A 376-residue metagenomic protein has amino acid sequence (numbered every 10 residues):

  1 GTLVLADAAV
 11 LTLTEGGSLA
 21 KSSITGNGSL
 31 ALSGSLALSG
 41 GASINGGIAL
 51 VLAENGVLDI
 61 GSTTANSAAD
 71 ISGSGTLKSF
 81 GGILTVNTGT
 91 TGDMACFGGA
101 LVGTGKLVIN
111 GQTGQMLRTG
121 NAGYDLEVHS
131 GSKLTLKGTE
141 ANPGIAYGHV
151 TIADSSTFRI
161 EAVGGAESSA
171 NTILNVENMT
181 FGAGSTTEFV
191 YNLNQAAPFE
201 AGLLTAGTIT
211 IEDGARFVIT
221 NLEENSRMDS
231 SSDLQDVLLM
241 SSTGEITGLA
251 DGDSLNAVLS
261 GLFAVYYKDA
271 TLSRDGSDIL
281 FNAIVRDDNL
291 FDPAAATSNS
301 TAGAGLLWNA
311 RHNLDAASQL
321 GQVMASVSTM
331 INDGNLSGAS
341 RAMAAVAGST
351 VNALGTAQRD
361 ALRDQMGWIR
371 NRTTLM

Functional and structural regions predicted by a protein language model:
G1-S67, I71-A153, F281, S300: Extracellular repeat-rich scaffold modules on cell surfaces
S23, S43, A69-S72, A95-G98 (+5 more regions): A short, polar/proline- and glycine-enriched secondary-structure boundary/capping micro-motif
L30, S62, G82-T90, G105-I109 (+1 more regions): Extracellular beta-strand/loop-rich repeat segments of large surface/secreted proteins
L32, L52, S79, V108 (+5 more regions): Ordered hydrophobic segments in well-structured contexts
T119, G248-N256, N289-T297: Short, charged, solvent-exposed linker or helix-capping segments at domain edges/interfaces that act as flexible hinges
T187, V218-D229, L262-M376: Secretion/assembly modules of Gram-negative surface proteins
D233-G248: Local beta-strand/beta-hairpin segments that build beta-sheet-rich folds
G244-Y267, T271: Glycine-rich active-site loop/lid that clamps phosphate-bearing ligands
